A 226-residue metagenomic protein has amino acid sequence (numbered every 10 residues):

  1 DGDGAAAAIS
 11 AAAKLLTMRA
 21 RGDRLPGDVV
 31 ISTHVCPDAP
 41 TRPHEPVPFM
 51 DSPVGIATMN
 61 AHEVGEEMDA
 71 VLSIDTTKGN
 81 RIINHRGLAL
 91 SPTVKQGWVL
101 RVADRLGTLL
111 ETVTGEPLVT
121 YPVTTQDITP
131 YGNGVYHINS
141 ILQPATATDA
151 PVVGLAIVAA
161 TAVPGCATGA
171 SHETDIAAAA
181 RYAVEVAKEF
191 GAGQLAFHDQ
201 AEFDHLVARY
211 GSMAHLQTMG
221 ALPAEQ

Functional and structural regions predicted by a protein language model:
D1-H34: Alpha-helical metal-binding/catalytic segments enriched in His/Glu/Asp
G2, V47-P48, I56-T58, A89-L100: Flexible, glycine/proline-enriched loop segments at strand-loop-helix junctions that form or flank small-ligand binding
R21-L25, H62-E66, P144-D149: Solvent-exposed alpha-helices and their adjacent loops that cap or buttress functional pockets in soluble metabolic
V29, T33-P40, K78: Acidic, glycine-rich active-site loops and adjacent beta-strand->loop/helix elements that engage anionic groups
V35-D51, S140: Short, electropositive alpha-helical surface patch
V47-L72: A glycine-rich helix N-cap at a beta->alpha junction
A70, T76-P223: Active-site-adjacent substrate-binding region of metalloamidase/peptidase-like peptide-processing proteins
